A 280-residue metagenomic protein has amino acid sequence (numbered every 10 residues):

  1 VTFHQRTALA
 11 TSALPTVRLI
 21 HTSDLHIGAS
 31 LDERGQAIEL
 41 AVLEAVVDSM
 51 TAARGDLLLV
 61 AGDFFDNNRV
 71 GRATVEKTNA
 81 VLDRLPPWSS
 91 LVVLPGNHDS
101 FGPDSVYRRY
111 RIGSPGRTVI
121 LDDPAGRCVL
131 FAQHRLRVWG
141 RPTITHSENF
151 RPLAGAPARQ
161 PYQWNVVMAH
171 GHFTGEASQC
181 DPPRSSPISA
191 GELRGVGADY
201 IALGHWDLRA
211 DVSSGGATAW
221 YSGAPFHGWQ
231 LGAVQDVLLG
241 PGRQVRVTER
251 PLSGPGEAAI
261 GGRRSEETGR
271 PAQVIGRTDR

Functional and structural regions predicted by a protein language model:
V1-V17, A259, E266-R280: Non-catalytic terminal accessory segments
V1-V81, P87: N-terminal active-site segment of His-dependent metallophosphoesterases
T16-R18, R135, Q244-V245: Short, mixed charged/polar active-site loops that provide acid/base catalysis or chelate metal/phosphate cofactors
L57, N68-W229: His/Asp/Glu-rich metal-coordinating catalytic cores of metallo-dependent phosphodiesterases/hydrolases acting on
A125-A132, A219-T278: Binuclear metal-dependent phosphoesterase catalytic core
